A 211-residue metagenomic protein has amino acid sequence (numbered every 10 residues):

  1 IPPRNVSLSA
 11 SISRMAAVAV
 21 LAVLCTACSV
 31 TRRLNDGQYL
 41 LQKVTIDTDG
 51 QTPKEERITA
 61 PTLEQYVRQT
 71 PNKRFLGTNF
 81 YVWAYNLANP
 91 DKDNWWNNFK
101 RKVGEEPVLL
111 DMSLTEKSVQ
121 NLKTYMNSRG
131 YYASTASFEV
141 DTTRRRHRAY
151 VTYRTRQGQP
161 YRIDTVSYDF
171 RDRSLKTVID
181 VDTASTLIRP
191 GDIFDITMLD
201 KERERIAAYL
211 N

Functional and structural regions predicted by a protein language model:
I1-A16: Bacterial N-terminal signal peptides that target proteins for export
A17-V18, L199: Alpha-helical interaction segments
L24-A27: C-terminal motif of bacterial Sec signal peptides marking the signal peptidase cleavage site
S29-N211: Interaction-mediating elements
